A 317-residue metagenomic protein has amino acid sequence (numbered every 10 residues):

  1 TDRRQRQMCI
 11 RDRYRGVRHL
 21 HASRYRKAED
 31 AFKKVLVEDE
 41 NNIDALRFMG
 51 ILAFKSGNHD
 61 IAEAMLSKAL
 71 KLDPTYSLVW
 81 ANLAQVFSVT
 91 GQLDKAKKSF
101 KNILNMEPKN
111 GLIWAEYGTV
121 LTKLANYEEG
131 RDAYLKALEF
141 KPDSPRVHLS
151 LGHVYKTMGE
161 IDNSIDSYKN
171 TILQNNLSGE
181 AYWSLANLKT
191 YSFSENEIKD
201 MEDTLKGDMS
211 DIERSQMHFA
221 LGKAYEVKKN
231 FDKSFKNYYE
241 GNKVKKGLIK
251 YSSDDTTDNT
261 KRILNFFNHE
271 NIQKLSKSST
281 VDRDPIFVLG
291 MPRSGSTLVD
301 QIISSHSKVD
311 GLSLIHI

Functional and structural regions predicted by a protein language model:
T1-R6, I10, H316: Single conserved hydrophobic/aromatic residue that forms the stacking wall/gate of nucleotide- or nucleobase-binding
H21-A22, K55-S56, V89-T90, K123 (+3 more regions): Register position in tetratricopeptide repeats
E38, L72, M106, F140 (+3 more regions): Structural marker of alpha-solenoid helical repeat scaffolds
S279-I315: Phosphate-binding active sites in nucleotide-utilizing proteins
